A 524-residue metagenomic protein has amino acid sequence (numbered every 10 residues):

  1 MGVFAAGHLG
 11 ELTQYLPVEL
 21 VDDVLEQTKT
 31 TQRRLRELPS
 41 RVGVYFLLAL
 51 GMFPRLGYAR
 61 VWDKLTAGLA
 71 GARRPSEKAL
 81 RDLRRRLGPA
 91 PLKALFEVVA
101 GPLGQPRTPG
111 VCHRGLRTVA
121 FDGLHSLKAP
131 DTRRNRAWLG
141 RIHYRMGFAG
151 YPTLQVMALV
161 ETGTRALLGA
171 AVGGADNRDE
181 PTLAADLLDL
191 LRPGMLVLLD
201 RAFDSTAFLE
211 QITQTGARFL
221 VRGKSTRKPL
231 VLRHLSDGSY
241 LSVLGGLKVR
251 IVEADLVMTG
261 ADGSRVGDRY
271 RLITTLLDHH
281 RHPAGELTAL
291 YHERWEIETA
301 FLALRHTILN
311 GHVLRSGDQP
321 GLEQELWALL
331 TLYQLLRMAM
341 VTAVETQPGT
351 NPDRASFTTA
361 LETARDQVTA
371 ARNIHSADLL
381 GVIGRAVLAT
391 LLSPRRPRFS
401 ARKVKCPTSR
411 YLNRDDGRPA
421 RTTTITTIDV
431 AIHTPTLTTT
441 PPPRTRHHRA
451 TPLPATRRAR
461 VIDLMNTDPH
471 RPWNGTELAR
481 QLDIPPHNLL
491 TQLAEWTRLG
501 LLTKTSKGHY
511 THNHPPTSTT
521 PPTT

Functional and structural regions predicted by a protein language model:
M1-Y58, R86, L95, G115-L116 (+4 more regions): Single, function-defining residue in the core of a domain
S40-G43, P454-I462: Short, leucine-enriched amphipathic alpha-helices that occur as contiguous helical runs
M52, N466-H470: Short helix-capping/hinge SLiMs at alpha-helix to coil transitions
P75-G140, T213: Active-site- or DNA-interface-adjacent structural scaffold in DNA-acting proteins
A450-R458, N474, K504-T524: Short, cationic-aromatic polyanion-contact patches
H470-Q481: Short acidic, hydrophobic short linear motifs in intrinsically disordered regions
I484-E495: Short amphipathic alpha-helical interaction segments
G500: Glycine-centered, phosphate/nucleic-acid-interacting loop/turn motifs that mediate DNA/RNA or nucleotide
